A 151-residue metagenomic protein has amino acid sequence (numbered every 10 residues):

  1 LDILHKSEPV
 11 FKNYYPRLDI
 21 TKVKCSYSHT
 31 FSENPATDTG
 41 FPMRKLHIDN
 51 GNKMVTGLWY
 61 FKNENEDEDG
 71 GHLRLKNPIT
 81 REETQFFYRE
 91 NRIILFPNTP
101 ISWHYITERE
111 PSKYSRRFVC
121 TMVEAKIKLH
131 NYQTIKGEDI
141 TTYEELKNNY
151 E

Functional and structural regions predicted by a protein language model:
L1-R74: Conserved double-stranded beta-helix
K45-K53, K62-E151: Catalytic core of Fe(II)/2-oxoglutarate
